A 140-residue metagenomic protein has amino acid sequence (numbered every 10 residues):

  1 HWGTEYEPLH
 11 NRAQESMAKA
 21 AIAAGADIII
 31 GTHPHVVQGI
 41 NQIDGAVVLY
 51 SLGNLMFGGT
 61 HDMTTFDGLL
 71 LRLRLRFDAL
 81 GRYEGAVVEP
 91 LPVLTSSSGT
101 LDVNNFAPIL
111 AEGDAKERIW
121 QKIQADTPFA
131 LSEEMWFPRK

Functional and structural regions predicted by a protein language model:
H1-L9: Short acidic, glycine-rich surface-loop motifs adjacent to enzyme active sites
H1-W2, H35, G53-L55, L91-V93: Active-site beta-loop-alpha junctions enriched in small/polar residues
H10-L71, F77: Conserved beta-sheet core of the metallophosphoesterase superfamily
T64-K140: A short C-terminal boundary segment appended to hydrolase-like catalytic domains
